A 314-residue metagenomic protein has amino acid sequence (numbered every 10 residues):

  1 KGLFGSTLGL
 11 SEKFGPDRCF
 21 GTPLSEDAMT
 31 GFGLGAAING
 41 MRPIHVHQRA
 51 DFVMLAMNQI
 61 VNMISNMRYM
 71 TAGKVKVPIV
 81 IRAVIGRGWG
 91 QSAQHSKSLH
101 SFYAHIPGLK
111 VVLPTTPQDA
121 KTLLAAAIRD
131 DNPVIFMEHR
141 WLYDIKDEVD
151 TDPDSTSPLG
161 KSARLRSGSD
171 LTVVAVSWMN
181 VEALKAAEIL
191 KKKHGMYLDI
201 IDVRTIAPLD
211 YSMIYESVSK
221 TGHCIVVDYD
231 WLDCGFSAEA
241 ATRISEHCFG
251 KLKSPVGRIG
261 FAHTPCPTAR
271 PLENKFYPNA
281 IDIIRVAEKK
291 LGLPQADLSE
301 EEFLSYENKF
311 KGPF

Functional and structural regions predicted by a protein language model:
K1-P133, M137, W141, E300-F314: Thiamine diphosphate
L3-K13, K74-V77, G88-G90, R140-F314: Thiamine diphosphate
